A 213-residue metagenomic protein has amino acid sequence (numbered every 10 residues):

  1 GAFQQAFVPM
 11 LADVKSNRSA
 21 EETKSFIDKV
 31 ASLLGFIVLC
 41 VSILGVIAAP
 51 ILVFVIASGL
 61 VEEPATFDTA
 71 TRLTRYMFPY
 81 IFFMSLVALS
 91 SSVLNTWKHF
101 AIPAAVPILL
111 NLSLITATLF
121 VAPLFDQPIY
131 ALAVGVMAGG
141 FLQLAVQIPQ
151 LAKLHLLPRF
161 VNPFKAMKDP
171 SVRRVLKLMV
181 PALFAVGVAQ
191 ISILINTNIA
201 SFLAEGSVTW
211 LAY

Functional and structural regions predicted by a protein language model:
G1-Y213: Membrane-embedded alpha-helical bundles of multi-pass transporters/translocases, especially carrier/permease families
